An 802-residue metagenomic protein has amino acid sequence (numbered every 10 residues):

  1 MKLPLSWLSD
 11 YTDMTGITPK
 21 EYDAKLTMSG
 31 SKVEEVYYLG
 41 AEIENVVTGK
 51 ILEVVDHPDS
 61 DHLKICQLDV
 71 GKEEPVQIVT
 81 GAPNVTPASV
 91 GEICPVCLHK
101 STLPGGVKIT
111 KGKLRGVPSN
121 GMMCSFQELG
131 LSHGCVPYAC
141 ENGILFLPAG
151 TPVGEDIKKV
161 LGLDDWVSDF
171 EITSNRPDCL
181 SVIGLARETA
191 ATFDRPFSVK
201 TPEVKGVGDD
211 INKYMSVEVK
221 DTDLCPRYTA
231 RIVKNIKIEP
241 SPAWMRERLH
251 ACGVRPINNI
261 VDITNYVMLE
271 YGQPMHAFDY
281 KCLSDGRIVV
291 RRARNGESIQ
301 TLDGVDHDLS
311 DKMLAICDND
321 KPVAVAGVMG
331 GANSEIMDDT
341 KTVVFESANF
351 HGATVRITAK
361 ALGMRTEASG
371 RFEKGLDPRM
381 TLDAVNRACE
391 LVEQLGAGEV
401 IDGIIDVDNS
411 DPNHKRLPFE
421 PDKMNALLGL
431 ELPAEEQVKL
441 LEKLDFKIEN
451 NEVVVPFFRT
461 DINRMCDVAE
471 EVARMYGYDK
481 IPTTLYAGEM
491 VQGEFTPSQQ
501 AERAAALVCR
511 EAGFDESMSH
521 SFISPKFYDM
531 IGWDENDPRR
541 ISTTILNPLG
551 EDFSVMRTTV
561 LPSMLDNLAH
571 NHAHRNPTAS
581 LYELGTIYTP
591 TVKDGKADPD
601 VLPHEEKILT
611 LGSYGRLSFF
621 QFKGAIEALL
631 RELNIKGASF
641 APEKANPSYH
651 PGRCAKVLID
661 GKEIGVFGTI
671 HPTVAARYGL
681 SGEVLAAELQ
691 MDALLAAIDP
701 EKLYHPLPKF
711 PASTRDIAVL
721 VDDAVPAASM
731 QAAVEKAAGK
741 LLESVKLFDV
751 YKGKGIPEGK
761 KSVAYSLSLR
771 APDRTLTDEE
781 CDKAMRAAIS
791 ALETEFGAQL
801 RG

Functional and structural regions predicted by a protein language model:
M1-D209, V344, G363, E367 (+3 more regions): Phosphate-backbone binding interfaces of nucleic-acid-interacting proteins
L3-L8, D165-T173, P226-K234, E367-K374 (+8 more regions): Short, hydrophobic beta-strand segments
A24, K64, F193, F197-E297 (+1 more regions): Glycine/proline-enriched, intrinsically flexible loops and inter-domain linkers
T48-V79, N258, T264-N333: Conserved mixed alpha/beta core segments that line enzyme active sites in large multi-domain catalysts
P118-S132, A139-L145, K158, M313-N413 (+4 more regions): Mobile "lid/hinge" segments at catalytic clefts and subdomain interfaces of large enzymes
F193-V219, G396-M424, E431: Terminal amphipathic helices with adjacent charged low-complexity linkers/tails
L417-P577, R715, S768-R770, E780-G802: Extended, well-folded interaction surfaces typified by the phenylalanyl-tRNA synthetase beta subunit core
K443-D445, S519, T591-D598, H604-E605 (+2 more regions): A carboxyl-terminal module marker
